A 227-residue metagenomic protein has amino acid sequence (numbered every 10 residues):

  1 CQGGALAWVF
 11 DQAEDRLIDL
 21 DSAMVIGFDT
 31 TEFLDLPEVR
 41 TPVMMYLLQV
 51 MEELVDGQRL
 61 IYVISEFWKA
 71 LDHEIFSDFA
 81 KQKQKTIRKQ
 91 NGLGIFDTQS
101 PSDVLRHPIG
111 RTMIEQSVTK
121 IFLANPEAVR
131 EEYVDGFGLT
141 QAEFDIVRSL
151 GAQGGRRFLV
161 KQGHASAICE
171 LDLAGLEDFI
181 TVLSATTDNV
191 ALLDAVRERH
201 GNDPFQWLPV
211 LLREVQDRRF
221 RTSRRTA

Functional and structural regions predicted by a protein language model:
C1-K89, L105-P108, A152, V160-Q162 (+1 more regions): P-loop NTPase motor domains
D21-M24, Q116-S117, G154-R156, A165-A167 (+3 more regions): A generic structural signal for well-ordered coil/turn residues at beta-strand boundaries that shape enzyme active-site
P42-M45, G136-G138, G175-L176, T186-V190: Short intrinsically disordered coil segments
L54, L60-V63, W68-D78, I95 (+4 more regions): Accessory regions of macromolecular translocation/handling assemblies
I75, F79-D172: Conserved ATP-driven motor cores of ASCE-family P-loop NTPases powering translocation/secretion/packaging/pilus
L171-F179: A short, sequence-level motif marking secondary-structure junctions
